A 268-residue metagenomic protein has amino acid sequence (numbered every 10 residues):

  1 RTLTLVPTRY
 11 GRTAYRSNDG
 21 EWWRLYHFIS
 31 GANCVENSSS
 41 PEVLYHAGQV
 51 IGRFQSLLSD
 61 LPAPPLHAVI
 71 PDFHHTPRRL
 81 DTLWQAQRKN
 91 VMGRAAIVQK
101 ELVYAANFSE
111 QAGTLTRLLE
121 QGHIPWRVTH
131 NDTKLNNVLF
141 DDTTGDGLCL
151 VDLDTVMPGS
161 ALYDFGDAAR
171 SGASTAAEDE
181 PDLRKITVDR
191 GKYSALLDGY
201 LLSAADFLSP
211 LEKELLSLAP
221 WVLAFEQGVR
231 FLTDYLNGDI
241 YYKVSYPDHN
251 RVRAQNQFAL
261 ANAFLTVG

Functional and structural regions predicted by a protein language model:
R1-D81, A161, G172, A177-R184 (+2 more regions): Conserved ATP-binding subdomain of kinase catalytic cores across diverse folds
N18, V43, P125-H130, M157 (+2 more regions): Secondary-structure capping and boundary motifs in well-ordered enzyme cores
I29-A47, D60-H130, L135-C149, K243-R251: ATP-dependent phospho-/nucleotidyl transfer catalytic cores
Q55-L58, W84, S109-G113, A169 (+2 more regions): A structural signal for well-ordered alpha-helices, especially hydrophobic packing surfaces of coiled-coils
Q87, E226-G268: ATP/Mg2+ or Mg2+-diphosphate-binding catalytic cores that bind nucleotide phosphates or diphosphates via glycine-rich
V151-V156: Activation of the activation-loop gatekeeper triad in protein kinase-fold domains
P158, L162-D206, V222-Y241: Active-site activation/catalytic loop segments of kinase-like enzymes and analogous catalytic loops in related
L208-P220: All-alpha amphipathic helical-bundle segments outside canonical DNA-binding/catalytic cores that form hydrophobic
